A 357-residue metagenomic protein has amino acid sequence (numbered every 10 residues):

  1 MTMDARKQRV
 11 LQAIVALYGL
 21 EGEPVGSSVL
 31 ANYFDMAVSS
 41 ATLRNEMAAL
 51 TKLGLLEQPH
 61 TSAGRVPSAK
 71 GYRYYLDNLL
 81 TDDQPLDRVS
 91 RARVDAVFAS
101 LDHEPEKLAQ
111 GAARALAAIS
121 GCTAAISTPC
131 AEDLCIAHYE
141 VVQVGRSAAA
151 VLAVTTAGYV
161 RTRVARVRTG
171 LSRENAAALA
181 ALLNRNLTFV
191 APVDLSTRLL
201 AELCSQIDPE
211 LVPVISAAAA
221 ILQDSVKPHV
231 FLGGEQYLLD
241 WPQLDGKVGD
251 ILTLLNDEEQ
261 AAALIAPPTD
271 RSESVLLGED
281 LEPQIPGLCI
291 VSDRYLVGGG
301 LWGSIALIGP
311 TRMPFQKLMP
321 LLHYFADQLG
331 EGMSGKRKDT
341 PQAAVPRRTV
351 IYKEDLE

Functional and structural regions predicted by a protein language model:
M1-Q12: Short alpha-helical segments that sit at the start of domains
L11-V15, Y72: Hydrophobic residues on short alpha-helical segments
A16-E23: Short helix-capping/hinge SLiMs at alpha-helix to coil transitions
L17, Y33, L53, Y74-D82 (+3 more regions): Conserved, well-folded catalytic cores of nucleic-acid-processing and energy-transducing macromolecular machines
V25-L80: N-terminal helix-turn-helix
D83-E357: Intrinsically disordered, acidic Ser/Thr/Pro-rich low-complexity regulatory segments
